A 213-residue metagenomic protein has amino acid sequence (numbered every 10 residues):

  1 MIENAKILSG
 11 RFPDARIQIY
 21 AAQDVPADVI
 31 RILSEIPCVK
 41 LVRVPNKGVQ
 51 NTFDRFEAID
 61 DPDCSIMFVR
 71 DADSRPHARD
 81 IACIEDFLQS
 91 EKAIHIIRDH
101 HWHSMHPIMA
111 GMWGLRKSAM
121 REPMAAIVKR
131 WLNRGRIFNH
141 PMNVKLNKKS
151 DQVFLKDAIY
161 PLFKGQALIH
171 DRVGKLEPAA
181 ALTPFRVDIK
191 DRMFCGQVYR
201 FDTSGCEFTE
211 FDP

Functional and structural regions predicted by a protein language model:
M1-N46: N-terminal anchoring/stem segment of glycosyltransferases
I2-E3, I59, D86: Membrane-embedded transmembrane-helix bundle of lipid-linked glycan/lipid transferases
K47-D54: A short, glycine-/small-residue-rich helix N-cap motif at loop->alpha-helix starts within glycosyltransferase
A58, I94-I96, M112-G114, F154: Conserved hydrophobic/aromatic beta-strand scaffold that supports enzyme active sites
C64, A72-S74: Short acidic donor-binding/metal-coordinating loop in glycosyltransferase active sites
M67: Short aromatic/hydrophobic "clamp" motif used to bind/position activated sugar donors
P76-I108: Conserved donor-nucleotide/metal-binding helix-loop-beta segment in metal-dependent transferases, i.e., the alpha-helix
H101-H103, L115-P213: Catalytic core and acceptor-binding pocket of nucleotide-sugar-dependent glycosyltransferases
